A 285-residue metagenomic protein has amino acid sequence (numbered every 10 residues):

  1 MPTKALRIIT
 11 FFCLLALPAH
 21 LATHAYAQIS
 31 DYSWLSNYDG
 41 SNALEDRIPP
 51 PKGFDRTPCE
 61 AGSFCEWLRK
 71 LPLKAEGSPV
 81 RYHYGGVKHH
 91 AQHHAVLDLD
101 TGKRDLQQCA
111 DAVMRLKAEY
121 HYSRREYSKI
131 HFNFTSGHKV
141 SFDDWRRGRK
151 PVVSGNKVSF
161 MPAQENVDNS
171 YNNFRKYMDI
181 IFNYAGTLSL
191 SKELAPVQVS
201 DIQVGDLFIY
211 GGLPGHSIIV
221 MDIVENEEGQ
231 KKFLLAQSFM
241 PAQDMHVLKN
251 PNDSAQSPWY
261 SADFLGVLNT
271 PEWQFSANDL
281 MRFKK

Functional and structural regions predicted by a protein language model:
M1-T10: Bacterial N-terminal signal peptides that target proteins for export
I9-H20: Bacterial N-terminal signal peptides
L21, A25-A27: Boundary at the C-terminal end of the N-terminal hydrophobic targeting segment
Q28-D100, Q107: Cationic-aromatic interfacial patches
C65-L71, Y120-H121, R175-D179, L235 (+2 more regions): Generic hydrophobic, helix-prone segments enriched in Leu/Val/Ile
G86-Q203, I209-S217, D222, E228-M240: Acidic/His-rich structured neighborhood in mature extracellular/periplasmic domains
K231-K285: Low-complexity, Gly/Ser/Thr/Pro-rich intrinsically disordered linker/tail segments
